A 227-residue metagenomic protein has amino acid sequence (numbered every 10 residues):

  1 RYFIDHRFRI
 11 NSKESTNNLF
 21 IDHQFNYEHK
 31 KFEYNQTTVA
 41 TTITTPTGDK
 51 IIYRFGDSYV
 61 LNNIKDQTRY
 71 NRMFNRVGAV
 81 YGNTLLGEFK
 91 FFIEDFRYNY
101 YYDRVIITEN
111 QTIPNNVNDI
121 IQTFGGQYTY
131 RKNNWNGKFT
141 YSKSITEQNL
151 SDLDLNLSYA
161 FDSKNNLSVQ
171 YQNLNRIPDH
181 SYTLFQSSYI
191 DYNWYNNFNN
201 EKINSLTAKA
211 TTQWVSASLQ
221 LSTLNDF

Functional and structural regions predicted by a protein language model:
Y2-A40, G56-F227: Exposed, low-structure sequence patches enriched in small/polar residues
T38-K50: Solvent-exposed, glycine/polar-rich loop segments of beta-barrel outer-membrane systems
